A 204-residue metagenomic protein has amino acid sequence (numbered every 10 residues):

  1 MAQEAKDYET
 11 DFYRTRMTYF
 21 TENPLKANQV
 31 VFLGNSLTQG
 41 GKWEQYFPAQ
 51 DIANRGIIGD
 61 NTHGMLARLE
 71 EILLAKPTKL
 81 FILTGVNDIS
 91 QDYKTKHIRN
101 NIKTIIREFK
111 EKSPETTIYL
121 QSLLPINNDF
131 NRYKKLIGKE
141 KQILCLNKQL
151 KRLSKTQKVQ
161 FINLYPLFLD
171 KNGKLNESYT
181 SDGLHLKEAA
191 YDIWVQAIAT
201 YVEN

Functional and structural regions predicted by a protein language model:
M1-V31, W43, E203: N-terminal secretory targeting modules
T18-V30, A67-L74, K103-E111: Short amphipathic alpha-helices and their capping/turn segments at secondary-structure boundaries
L33, T38-A53, T62-N100, Y119 (+1 more regions): Oxyanion-hole/transition-state-stabilizing segment in secreted/luminal serine hydrolases and related acyltransferases
N54-I58, N87-T95, L136-I137, T180-L184: Second-shell loop/turn segments in exported
A75, E111-K112, T156, N204: Alpha-helix C-cap/termination motif
T95-I105, I143-L146: Charged helix-capping and loop-helix junction motifs
S113-T117: A short helix->loop->beta-strand "cap" motif at the edges of active sites that frequently abuts
P125-N204: Catalytic His-Asp segment of secreted/periplasmic serine-dependent ester chemistry enzymes
